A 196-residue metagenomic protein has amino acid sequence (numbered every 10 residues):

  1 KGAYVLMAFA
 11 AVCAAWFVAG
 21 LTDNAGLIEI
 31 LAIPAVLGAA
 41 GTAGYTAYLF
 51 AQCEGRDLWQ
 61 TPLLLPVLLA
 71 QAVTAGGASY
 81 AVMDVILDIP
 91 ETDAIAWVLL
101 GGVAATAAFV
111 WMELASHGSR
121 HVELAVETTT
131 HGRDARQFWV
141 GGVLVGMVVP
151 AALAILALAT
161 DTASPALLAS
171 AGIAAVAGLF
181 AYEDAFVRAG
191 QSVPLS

Functional and structural regions predicted by a protein language model:
K1: Iron-sulfur-cluster electron-transfer modules
Y4-A8, V12-A181: Long, contiguous internal "core" modules enriched in hydrophobic/ aromatic residues
C53, A189-G190: Surface-exposed loop/turn and secondary-structure junction residues enriched for glycine/proline
G190-S196: Short, highly charged, low-complexity non-transmembrane loops/tails of multi-pass membrane proteins
